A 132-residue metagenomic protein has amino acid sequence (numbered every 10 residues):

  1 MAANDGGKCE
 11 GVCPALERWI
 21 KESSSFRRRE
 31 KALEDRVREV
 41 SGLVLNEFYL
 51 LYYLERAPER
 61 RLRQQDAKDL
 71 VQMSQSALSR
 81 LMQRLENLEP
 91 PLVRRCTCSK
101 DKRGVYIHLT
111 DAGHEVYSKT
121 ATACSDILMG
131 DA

Functional and structural regions predicted by a protein language model:
M1-S41: N-terminal leader segment of winged-helix/HTH proteins
G11-P14, L43, L62, L109: Alpha-helical hairpin
R18, N46-F48, A112: N-terminal positioning helix adjacent to the helix-turn-helix/winged-helix DNA-binding module
K21, Y49-Y53, E115: Pre-recognition alpha-helix immediately N-terminal to the DNA-recognition helix within helix-turn-helix or winged-helix
K31-S74: N-terminal helix-turn-helix DNA-binding core of bacterial DNA-binding proteins
Q83-A132: Charged, amphipathic alpha-helical coiled-coil/dimerization segments
